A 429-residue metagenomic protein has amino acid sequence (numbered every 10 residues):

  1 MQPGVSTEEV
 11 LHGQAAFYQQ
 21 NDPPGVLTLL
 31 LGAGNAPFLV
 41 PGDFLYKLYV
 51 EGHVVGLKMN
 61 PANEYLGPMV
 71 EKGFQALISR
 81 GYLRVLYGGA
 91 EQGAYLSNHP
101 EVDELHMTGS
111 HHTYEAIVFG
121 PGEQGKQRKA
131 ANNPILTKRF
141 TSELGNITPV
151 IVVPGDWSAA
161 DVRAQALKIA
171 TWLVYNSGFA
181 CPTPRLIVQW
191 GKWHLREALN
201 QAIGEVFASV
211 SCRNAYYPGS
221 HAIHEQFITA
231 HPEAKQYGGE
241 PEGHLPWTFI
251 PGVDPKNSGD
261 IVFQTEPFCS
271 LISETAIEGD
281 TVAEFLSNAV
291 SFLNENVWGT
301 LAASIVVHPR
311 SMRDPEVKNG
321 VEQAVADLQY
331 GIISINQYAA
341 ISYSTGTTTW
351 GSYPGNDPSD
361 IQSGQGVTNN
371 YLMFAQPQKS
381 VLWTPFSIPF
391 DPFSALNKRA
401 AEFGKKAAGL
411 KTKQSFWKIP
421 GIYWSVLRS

Functional and structural regions predicted by a protein language model:
M1-L77, G81, T148, S270: Conserved small-residue-rich beta-alpha loop and adjacent elements that most often cradle the phosphate/pyrophosphate
Y46-K47, L96, F292: Hydrophobic/aromatic ligand-binding patch that stacks against planar heteroaromatic rings of cofactors or nucleotides
E51, I78-R80, Q124-R128, A202-N214 (+2 more regions): Structural alpha-beta junctions
H53-A62, Y82, L136-G155, L173-L199 (+3 more regions): Short loop-to-beta-strand entry elements in the cores of soluble alpha/beta enzymes
A76-L186, N356-D357: Conserved NAD(P)+-binding/catalytic subdomain of aldehyde/semialdehyde dehydrogenases
P154-D156, Y175, C181, Q189-L301 (+1 more regions): NAD(P)-dependent aldehyde/semialdehyde dehydrogenase
L286-A395: C-terminal core of ALDH-fold dehydrogenases
A395-S429: Extended hydrophobic packing segments that form well-structured cores
